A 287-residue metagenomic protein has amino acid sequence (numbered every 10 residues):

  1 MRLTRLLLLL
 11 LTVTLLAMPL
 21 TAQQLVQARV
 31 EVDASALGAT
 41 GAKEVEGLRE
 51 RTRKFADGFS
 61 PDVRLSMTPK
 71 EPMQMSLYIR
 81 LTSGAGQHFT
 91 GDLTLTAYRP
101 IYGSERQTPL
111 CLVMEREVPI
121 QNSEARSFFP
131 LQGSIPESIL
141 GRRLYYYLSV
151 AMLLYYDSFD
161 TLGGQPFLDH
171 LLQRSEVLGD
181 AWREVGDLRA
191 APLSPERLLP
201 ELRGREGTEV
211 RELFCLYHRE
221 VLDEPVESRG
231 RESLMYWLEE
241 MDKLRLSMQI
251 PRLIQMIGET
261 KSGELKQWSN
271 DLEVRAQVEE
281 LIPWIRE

Functional and structural regions predicted by a protein language model:
M1-L6: Positively charged n-region of N-terminal signal peptides that target proteins for export
L7-P19: Bacterial N-terminal signal peptides
Q24-T90, G103: Start-of-domain marker
R53-P61, S149, L153-D157, K266: Sec-exported extracytoplasmic/periplasmic mature domains
Q87-L193: Acidic/His-rich structured neighborhood in mature extracellular/periplasmic domains
D160-I250: Flexible, glycine-rich surface segments
E220-E287: A cross-kingdom marker for long, charged
